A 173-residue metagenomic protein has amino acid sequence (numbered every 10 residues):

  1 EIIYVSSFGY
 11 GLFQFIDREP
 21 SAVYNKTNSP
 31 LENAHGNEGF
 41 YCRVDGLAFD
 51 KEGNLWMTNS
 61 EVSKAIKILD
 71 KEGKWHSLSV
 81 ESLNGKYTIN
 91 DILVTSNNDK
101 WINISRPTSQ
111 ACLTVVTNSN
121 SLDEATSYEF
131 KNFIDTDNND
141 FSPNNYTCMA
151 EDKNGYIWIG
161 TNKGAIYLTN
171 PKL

Functional and structural regions predicted by a protein language model:
E1-L173: Carboxylate-rich, polar loop motifs that coordinate divalent cations or form catalytic acidic clusters
